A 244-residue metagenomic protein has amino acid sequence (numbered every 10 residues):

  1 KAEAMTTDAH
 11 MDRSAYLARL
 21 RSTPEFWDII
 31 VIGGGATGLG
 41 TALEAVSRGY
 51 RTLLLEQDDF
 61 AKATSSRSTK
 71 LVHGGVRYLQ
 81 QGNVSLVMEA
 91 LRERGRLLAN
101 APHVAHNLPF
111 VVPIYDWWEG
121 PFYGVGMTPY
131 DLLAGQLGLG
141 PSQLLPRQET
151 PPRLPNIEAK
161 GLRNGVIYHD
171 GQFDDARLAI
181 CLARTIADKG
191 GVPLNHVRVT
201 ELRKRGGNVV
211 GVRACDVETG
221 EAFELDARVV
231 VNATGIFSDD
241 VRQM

Functional and structural regions predicted by a protein language model:
A2-I29, E44-R48: Extreme N-terminal leader/targeting segments of oxidoreductases
I30-I32, L225-G235: Short hydrophobic core segments
G33-G35, Q57: Glycine-rich Rossmann-fold phosphate-binding loop(s) that bind the pyrophosphate of adenine dinucleotide cofactors
G38-L39: N-terminal Rossmann-fold NAD(P) dinucleotide-binding loop
V46-R67: Glycine-rich FAD pyrophosphate-binding loop
K70-R153: Dinucleotide-binding Rossmann-like beta1-alpha1 core, especially the glycine-rich loop that anchors the ADP
V166-V229: Helical element adjacent to the flavin cofactor pocket in flavoenzyme catalytic cores
N232-M244: Flavin (primarily FAD) binding-site architecture
